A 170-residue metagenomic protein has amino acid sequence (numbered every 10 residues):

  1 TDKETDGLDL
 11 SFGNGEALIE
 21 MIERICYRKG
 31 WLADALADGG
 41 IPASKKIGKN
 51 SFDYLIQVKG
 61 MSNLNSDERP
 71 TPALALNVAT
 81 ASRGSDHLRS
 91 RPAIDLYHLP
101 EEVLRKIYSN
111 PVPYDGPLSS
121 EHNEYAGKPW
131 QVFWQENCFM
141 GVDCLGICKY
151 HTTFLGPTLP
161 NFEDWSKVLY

Functional and structural regions predicted by a protein language model:
T1-L169: Extended C-terminal regions of large enzymes
